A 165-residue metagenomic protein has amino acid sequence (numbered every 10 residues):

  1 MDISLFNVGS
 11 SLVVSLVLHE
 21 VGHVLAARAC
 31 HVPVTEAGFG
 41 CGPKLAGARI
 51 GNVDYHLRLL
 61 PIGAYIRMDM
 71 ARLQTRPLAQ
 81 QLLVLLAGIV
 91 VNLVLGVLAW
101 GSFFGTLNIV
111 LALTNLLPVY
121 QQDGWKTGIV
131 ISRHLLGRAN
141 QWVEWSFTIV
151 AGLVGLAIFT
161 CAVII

Functional and structural regions predicted by a protein language model:
M1-I165: Hydrophobic transmembrane alpha-helices and their immediate loop junctions in multi-pass integral membrane proteins
